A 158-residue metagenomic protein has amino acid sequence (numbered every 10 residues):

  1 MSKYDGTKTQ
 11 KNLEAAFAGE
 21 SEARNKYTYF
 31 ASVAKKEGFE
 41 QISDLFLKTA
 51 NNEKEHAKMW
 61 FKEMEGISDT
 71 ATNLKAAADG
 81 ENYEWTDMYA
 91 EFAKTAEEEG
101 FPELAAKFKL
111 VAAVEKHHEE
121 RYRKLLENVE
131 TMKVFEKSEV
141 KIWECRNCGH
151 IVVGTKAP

Functional and structural regions predicted by a protein language model:
M1-P158: Non-heme di-metal
